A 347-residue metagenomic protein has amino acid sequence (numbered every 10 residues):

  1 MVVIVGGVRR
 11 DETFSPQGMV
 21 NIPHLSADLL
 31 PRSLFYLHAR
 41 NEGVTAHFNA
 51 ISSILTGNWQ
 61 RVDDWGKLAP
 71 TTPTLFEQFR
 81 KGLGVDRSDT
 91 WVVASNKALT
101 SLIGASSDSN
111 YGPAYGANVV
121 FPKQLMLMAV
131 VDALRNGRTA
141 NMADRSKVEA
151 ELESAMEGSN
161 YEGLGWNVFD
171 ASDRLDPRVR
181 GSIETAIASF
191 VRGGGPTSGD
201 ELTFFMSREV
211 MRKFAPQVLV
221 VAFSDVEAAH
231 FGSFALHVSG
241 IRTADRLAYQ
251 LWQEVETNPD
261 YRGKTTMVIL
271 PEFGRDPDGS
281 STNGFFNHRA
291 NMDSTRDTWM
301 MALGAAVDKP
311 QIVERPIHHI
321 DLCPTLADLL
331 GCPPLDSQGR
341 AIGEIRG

Functional and structural regions predicted by a protein language model:
M1-V3, R10, F35-H38, S53-L55 (+5 more regions): Structural recognition of the beta-strand scaffold that forms the well-ordered cores of secreted hydrolase catalytic
V3, V20, H24, N49-S53 (+8 more regions): Extracytoplasmic/secreted proteins, especially bacterial periplasmic and envelope-associated proteins
V5-R10, E42-A46, Q60-R61, N96-T100 (+3 more regions): Solvent-exposed loop/turn segments at secondary-structure junctions within structured extracellular/periplasmic domains
R10-S15, W65-G66, L102-S106, F231-F234 (+1 more regions): Short, solvent-exposed loop/turn and secondary-structure capping segments
E12-H47, D89-W91, V313: Short, structured active-site-proximal loop/turn typified by the sulfatase FGly-forming signature C/S-X-P-X-R
D64-A215, S224-A229: His/Asp/Glu-rich, glycine-adjacent segments that coordinate divalent cations and/or stabilize oxyanion chemistry on
P73, K81-L83, T90, N96-A114 (+7 more regions): Membrane-interface soluble catalytic domains
T197-F214, L219, V226-T265, S281 (+4 more regions): A long, amphipathic alpha-helix that forms part of the scaffold/cap immediately adjacent to metal-dependent active
